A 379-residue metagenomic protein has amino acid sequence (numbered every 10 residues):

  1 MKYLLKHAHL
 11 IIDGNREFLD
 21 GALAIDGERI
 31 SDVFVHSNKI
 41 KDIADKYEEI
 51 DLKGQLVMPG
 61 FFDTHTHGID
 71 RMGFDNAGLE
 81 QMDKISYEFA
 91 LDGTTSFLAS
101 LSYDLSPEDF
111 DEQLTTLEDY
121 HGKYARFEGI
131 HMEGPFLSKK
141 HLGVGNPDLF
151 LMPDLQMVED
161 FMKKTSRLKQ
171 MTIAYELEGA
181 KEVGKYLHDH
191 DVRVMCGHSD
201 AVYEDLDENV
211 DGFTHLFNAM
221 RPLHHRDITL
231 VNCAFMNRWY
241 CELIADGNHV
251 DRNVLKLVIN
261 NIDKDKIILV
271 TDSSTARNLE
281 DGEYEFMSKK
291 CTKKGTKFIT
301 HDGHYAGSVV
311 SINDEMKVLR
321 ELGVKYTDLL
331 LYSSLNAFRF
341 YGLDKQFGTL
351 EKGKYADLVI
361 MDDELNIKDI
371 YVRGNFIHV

Functional and structural regions predicted by a protein language model:
M1-D42: N-terminal metal-binding scaffold of metallo-dependent hydrolase/deaminase domains
Y3-H7, G14, D42-D83, Y87: Replace "His-x-His-based motif
G54, M132, L187, F213 (+2 more regions): Conserved, mostly hydrophobic/aromatic
Q55-V57, T64, F74-R126, L149-K164 (+1 more regions): Alpha-helical scaffold segments that flank or form the walls of functional sites
T66-H67, D83-F110, A125-S138, T165-E176 (+3 more regions): Divalent metal-dependent hydrolysis catalytic cores, especially in the metallo-beta-lactamase
E88-L98, K139-T165, D207-M220, C233-Y240 (+1 more regions): Active-site gating loops and adjacent loop-to-helix segments of metal-dependent hydrolytic enzymes
E159, K163-E280: Active-site core of metal-dependent hydrolases
N232-C241, N260-T271, R277-M361: His/Asp/Glu-enriched, well-ordered alpha-helical/loop segment that forms or immediately abuts the divalent-metal
